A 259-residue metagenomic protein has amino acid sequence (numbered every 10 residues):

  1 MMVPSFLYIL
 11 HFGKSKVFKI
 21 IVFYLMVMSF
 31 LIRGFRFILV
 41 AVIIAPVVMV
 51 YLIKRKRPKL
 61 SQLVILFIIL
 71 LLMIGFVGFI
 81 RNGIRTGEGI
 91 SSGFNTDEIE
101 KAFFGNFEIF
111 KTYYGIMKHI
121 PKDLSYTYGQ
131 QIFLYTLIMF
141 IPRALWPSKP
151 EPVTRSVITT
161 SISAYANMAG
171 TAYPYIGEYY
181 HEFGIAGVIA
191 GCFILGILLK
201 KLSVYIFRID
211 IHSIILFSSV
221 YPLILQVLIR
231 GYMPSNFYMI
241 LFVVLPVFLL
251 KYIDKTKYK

Functional and structural regions predicted by a protein language model:
M1-V17: Membrane-interface transmembrane helices that cradle and orient dolichyl/undecaprenyl
V3, G34, Q62, M168-K259: Hydrophobic alpha-helical segments
V3-F6, M26-V27, L66-F76, F242-K251: Hydrophobic core of alpha-helical transmembrane segments in multi-pass integral membrane proteins
L7-H11, A45, M49, I53 (+6 more regions): Membrane-water interface at transmembrane helix exits
S15-K101: Hydrophobic alpha-helical segments of polytopic membrane proteins
S15-V22, L39-I43, A166-G170, H212-V220: Short hydrophobic alpha-helical membrane-embedded segments
S61-P152: Aromatic-rich transmembrane-lumenal/periplasmic boundary elements in polytopic membrane proteins
K118-I141, T159-G187: Individual transmembrane alpha-helix segments
